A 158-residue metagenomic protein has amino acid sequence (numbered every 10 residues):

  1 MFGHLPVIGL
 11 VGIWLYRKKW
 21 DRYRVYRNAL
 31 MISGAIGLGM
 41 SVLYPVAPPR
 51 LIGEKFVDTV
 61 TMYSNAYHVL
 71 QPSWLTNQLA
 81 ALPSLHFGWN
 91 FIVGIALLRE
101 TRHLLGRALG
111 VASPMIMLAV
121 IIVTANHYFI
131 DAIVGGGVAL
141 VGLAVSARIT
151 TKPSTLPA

Functional and structural regions predicted by a protein language model:
M1-G12, H86-G94: Hydrophobic alpha-helical transmembrane segments
F2, I32, A112-M115, I133: Hydrophobic residues within alpha-helical transmembrane segments of multi-pass solute transporters/permease subunits
G9-G12, L38-G39, G94, M115-A119 (+1 more regions): Alpha-helical transmembrane segments of multipass membrane proteins
R17-G106, P153-A158: Membrane-interface loops
G34-L43, A112-A125: Aromatic-anchored segments of alpha-helical transmembrane domains
P48-K55, Q78-A81, I116-G142: Interfacial helix-loop-helix junctions of multi-pass membrane proteins
G94-L98, A139-A147: Hydrophobic transmembrane alpha-helices
